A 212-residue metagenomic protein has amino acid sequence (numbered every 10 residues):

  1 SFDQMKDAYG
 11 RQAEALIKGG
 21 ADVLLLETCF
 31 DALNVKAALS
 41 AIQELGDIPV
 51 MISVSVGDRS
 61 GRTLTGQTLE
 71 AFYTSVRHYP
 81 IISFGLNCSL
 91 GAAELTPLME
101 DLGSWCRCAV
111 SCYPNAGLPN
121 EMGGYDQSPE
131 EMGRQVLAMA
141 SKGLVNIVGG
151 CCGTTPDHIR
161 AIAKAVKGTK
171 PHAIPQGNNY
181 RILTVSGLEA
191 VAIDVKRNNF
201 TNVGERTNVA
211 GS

Functional and structural regions predicted by a protein language model:
S1-S212: Domain-level signal for soluble alpha/beta catalytic cores
